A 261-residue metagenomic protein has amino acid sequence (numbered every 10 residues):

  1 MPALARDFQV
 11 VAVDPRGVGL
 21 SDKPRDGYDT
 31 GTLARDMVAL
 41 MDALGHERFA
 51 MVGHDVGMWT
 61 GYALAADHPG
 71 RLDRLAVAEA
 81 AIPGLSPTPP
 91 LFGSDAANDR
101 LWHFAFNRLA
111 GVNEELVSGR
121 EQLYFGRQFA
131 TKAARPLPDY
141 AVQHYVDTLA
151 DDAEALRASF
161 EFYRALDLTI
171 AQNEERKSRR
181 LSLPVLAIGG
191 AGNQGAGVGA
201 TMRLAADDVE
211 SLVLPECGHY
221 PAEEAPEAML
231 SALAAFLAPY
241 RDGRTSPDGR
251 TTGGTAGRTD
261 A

Functional and structural regions predicted by a protein language model:
M1, T60, A256-A261: Extended, compositionally biased low-complexity polar/Lys-Gly-rich tracts and adjacent boundary/linker regions are
M1-Q9: Short amphipathic alpha-helix adjacent to the substrate-entry channel of hydrolases
V11, V18-V52, V56-L214, A222 (+2 more regions): Flexible "cap/lid" subdomain of the alpha/beta-hydrolase fold that forms the substrate-access gate
C217-L230: Catalytic histidine-centered segment of alpha/beta-hydrolase-like enzymes
R241-D260: Intrinsically disordered, low-complexity terminal tails and inter-domain linkers enriched for S/T/G/P/D/E
